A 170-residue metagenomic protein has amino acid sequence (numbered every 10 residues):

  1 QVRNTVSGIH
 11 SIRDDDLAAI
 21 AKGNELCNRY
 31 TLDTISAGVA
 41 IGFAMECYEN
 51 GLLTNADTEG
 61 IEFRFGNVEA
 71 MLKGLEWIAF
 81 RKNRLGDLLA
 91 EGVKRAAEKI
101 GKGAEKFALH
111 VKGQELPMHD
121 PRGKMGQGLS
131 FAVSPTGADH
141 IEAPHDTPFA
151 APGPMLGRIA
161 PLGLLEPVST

Functional and structural regions predicted by a protein language model:
Q1-T170: Extended C-terminal regions of large enzymes
